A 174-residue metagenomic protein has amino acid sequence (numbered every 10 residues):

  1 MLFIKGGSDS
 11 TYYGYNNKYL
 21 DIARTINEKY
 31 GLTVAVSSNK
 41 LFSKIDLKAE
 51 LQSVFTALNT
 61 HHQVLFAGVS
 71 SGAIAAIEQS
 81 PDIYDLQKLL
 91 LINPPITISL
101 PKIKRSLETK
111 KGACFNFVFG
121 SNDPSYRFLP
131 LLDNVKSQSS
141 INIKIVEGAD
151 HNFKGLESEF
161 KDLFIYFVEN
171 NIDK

Functional and structural regions predicted by a protein language model:
M1-S38: Short, surface-exposed "cap/lid" segments of acyl-processing enzymes
G6-G7, N39, L90-S99, G120-N122: Active-site nucleophile loop of the alpha/beta-hydrolase fold
S10, A149-E159: Catalytic histidine-centered segment of alpha/beta-hydrolase-like enzymes
K18, K40-T60: Alpha/beta-hydrolase active-site loop
F55, E157-K174: Catalytic active-site module of serine/aspartate enzymes centered on a nucleophile-bearing elbow/loop
A67-A76: Gly/Ala-rich beta-loop-alpha elbow adjacent to hydrolase catalytic centers
L100, P124-P130: Conserved alpha/beta-hydrolase "acid-adjacent" motif
K110-G112, F117-F119: Short beta-strand/loop motif that positions the catalytic acidic residue of the alpha/beta-hydrolase fold
